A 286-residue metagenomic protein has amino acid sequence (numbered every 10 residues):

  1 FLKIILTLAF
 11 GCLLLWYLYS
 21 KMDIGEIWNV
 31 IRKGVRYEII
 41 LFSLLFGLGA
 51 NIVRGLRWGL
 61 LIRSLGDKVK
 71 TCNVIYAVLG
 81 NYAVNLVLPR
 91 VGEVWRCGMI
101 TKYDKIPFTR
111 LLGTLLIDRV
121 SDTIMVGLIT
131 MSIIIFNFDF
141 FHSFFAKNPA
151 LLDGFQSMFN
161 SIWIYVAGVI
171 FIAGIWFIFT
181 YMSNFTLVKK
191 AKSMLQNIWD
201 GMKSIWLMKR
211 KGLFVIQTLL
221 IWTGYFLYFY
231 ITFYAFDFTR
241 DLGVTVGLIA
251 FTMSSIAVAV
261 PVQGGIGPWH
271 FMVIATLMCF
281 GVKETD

Functional and structural regions predicted by a protein language model:
F1-L79, F136-V258: Predominantly cytoplasmic-facing regulatory/coupling regions of multi-pass membrane proteins
T71-V74, V91-V94, I106-R119, K283-D286: Membrane-interface alpha-helices at helix entry/exit sites of multi-pass transporters
I75-K102: Hydrophobic, aromatic-rich membrane-embedded alpha-helical segments
G80-P89, I249-H270: Transmembrane alpha-helix interface/packing and boundary motifs in multi-pass membrane proteins, characterized by
A83-L88, L112-I135: Membrane-embedded alpha-helical segments of transport systems, primarily multispan ion/solute transporters
I100-P107, G201, F271-D286: Interfacial segments of multi-pass membrane proteins
